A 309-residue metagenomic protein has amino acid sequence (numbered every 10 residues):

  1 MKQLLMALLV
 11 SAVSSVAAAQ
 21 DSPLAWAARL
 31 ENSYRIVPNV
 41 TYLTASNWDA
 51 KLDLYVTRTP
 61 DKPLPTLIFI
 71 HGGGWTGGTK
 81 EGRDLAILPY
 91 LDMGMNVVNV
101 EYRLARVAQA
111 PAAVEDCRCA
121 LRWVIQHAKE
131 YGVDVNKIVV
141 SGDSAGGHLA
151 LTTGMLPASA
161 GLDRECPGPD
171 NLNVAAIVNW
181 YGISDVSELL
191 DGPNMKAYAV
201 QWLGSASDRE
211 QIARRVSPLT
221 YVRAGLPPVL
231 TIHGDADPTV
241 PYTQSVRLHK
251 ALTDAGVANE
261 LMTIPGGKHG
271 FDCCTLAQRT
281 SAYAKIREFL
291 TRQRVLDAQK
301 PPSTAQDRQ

Functional and structural regions predicted by a protein language model:
M1-L4: Positively charged n-region of N-terminal signal peptides that target proteins for export
M6-S15: Bacterial N-terminal signal peptides
A17-Q309: Alpha/beta-hydrolase superfamily serine-hydrolase fold, recognizing
